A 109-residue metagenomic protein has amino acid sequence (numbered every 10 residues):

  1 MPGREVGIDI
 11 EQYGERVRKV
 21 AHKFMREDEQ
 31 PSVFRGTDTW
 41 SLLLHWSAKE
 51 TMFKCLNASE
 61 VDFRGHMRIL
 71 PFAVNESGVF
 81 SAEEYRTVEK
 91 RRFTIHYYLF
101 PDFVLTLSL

Functional and structural regions predicted by a protein language model:
M1-L109: Core catalytic alpha/beta fold that binds nucleotide/phospho-ligands
